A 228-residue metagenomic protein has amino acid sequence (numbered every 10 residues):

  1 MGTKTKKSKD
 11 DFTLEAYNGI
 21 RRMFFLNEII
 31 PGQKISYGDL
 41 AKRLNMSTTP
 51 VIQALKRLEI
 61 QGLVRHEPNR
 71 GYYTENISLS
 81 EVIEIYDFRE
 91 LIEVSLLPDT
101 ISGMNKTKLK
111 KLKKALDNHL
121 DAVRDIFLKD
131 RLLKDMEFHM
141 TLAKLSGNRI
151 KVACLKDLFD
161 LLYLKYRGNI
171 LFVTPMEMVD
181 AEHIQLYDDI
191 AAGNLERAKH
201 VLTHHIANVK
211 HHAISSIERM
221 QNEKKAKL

Functional and structural regions predicted by a protein language model:
M1-S102, I214-L228: Short linear motifs at protein or domain termini
D11, K110, M176-E177: Short helix-capping and inter-helix turn/linker motifs at the boundaries of alpha-helical repeat units
I52-Q53, G103-K106, D130-L132, K151-V152 (+2 more regions): Juxtamembrane/interface motifs at transmembrane-helix termini
I60-R65, L158-D160, P175-E177: Mobile beta-alpha loop/short-helix "lid" or hinge segments that flank ligand
N69, I92, K114, M178-A181: Alpha-helix N-cap/N′ positions at the starts of helices
I85, L97, S102-G168, A181-D188 (+1 more regions): Conserved amphipathic alpha-helical segments that form helical-bundle/coiled-coil interaction surfaces
P175-L228: C-terminal regulatory/effector modules of DNA-binding transcriptional regulators
